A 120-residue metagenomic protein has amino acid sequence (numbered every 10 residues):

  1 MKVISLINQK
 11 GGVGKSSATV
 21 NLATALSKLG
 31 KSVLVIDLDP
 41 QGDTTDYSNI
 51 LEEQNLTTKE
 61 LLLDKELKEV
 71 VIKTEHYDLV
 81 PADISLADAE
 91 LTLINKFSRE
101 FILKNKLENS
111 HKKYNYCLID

Functional and structural regions predicted by a protein language model:
M1-I119: P-loop NTP-binding core
